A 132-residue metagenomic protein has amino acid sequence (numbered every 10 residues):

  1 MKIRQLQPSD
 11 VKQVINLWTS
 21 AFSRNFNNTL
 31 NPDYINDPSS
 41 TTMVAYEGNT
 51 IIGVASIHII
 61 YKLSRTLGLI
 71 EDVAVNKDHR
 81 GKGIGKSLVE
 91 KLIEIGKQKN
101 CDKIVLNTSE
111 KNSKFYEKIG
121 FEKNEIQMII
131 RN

Functional and structural regions predicted by a protein language model:
M1-N28, Y46: Short amphipathic alpha-helix that is part of the acyltransferase structural core
Y34-V44, L69, Q127: A short helix-loop-beta-strand connector motif used in the catalytic cores of GNAT acetyltransferases and, in some
V44, T50-I59, L69, A74: Conserved beta-strand in the GNAT
I59, V105-N107, E117, E122-N132: Conserved catalytic-core motifs of GNAT/GCN5-like acyltransferases
N76, S109: Residue-level recognition of the GNAT/N-acetyltransferase active site
H79, G83-K91: Conserved acetyl-CoA pyrophosphate-binding loop and the N-cap/start of the following alpha-helix in GNAT-like
G96-T108: Conserved GNAT acetyl-CoA-binding A-motif
